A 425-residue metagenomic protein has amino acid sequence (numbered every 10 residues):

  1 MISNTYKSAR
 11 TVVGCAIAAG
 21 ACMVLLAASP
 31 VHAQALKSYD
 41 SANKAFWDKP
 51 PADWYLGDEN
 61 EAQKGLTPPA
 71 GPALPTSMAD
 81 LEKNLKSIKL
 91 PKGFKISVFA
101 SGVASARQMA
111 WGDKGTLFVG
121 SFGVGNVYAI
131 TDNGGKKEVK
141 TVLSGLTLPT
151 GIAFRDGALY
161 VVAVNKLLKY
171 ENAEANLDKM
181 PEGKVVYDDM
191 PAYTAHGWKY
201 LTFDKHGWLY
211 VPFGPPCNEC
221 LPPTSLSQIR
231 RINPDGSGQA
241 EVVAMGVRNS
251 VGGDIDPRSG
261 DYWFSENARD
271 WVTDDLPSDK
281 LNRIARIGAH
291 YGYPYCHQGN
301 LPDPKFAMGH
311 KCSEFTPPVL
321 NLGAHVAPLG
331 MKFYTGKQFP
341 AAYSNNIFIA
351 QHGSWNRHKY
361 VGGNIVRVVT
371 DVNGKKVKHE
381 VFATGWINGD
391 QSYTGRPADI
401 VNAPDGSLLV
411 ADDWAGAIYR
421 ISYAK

Functional and structural regions predicted by a protein language model:
L36-P91, W198, P215-C220, S227 (+6 more regions): Beta-propeller domain segments
V98-V103, K140-G145, V186-Y193, V242-G246 (+3 more regions): Surface loop/turn motifs at the tips and blade-to-blade linkers of beta-strand repeat domains
G102, G112, R155, D204-H206 (+3 more regions): Structural WD40 beta-propeller signal
S105, G123, E138, G145-L148 (+8 more regions): Beta-rich catalytic cores
M109, I152, L201, S250-G253 (+2 more regions): Hydrophobic core register within WD40 beta-propeller blades
T116-G120, A158-V161, W208-P212, D261-S265 (+3 more regions): Conserved beta-propeller blade signature
V139, L148, A153, N165-D204 (+2 more regions): Asp-box/WD-like beta-propeller blade repeats and closely related beta-sheet repeat scaffolds
V401-K425: Blade-level signature of beta-propeller repeat domains, shared across WD40, Kelch, NHL, RCC1 and BNR/Asp-box propellers
